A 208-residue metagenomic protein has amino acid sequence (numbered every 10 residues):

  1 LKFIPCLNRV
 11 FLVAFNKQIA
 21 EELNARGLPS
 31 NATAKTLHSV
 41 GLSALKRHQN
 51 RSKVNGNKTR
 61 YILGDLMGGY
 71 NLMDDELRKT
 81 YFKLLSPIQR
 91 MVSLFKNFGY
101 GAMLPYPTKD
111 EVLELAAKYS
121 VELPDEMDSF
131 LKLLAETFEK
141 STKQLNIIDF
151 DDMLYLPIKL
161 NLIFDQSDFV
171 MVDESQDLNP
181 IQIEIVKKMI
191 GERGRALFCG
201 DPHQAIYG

Functional and structural regions predicted by a protein language model:
L1-F3, M171-P180: Conserved SAM-binding loop
L1-K53: P-loop NTPase Walker
K2-C6, A25, Y155-L162, E184-G191: Short, well-ordered alpha-helices that flank and scaffold nucleotide-derived cofactor binding pockets
L7, F15-I19, K35-H38, Q176-G208: Conserved helicase motor core of SF1/SF2 NTP-dependent helicases
L7-R9, P29-N31, R47-Y61, Y70-D75 (+2 more regions): Short, polar/flexible loop-turn hinges at active-site or ligand-entry regions and domain interfaces
F11, N31, D168-F169, A196: The start of beta-strands in P-loop NTPase/AAA+ ATPase cores
G41, R51-Y81, R193-A205: Conserved phosphoryl-transfer catalytic core
E76-M171, P180-I185, F198: Accessory N-terminal region flanking or inserted into the helicase ATPase core in nucleic-acid motor proteins
